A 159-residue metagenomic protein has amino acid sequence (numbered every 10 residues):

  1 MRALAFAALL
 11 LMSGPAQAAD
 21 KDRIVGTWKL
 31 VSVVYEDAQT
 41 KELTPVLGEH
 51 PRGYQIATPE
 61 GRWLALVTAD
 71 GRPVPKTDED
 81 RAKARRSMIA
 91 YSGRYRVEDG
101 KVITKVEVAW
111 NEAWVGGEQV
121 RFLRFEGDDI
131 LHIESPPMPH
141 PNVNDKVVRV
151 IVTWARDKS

Functional and structural regions predicted by a protein language model:
R2-G14: Bacterial N-terminal signal peptides
G14-A90, V97-S159: Lipid interaction determinants
